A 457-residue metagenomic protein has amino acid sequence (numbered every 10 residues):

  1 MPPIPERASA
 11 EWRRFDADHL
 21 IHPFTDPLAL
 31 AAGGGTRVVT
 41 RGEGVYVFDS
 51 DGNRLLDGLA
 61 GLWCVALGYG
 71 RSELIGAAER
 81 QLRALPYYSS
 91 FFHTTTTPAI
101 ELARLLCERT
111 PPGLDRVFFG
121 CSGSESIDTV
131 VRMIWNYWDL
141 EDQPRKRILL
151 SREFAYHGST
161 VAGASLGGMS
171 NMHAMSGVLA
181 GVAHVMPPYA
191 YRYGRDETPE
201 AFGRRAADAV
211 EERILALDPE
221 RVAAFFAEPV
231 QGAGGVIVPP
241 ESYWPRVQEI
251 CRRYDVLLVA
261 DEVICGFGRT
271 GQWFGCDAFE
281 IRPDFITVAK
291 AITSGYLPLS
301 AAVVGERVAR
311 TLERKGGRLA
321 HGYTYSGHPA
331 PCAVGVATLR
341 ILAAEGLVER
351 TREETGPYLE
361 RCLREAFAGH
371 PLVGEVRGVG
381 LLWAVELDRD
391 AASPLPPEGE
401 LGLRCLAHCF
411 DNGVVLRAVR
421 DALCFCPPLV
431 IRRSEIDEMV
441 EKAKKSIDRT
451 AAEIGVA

Functional and structural regions predicted by a protein language model:
M1-A457: Conserved N-terminal phosphate-binding loop of PLP-dependent enzymes in the Aspartate aminotransferase
